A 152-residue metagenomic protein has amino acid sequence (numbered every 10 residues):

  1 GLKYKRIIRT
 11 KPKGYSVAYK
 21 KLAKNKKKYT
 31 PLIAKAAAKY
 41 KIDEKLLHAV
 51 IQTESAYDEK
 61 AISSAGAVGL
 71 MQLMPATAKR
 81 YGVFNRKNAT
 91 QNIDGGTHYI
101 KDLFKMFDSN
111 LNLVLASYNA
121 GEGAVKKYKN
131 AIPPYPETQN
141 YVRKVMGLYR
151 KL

Functional and structural regions predicted by a protein language model:
G1-K3: N-terminal propeptides/low-complexity segments immediately following signal peptides in secreted or periplasmic proteins
K5-L152: Catalytic glycan-binding domains that act on GlcNAc-containing polysaccharides
